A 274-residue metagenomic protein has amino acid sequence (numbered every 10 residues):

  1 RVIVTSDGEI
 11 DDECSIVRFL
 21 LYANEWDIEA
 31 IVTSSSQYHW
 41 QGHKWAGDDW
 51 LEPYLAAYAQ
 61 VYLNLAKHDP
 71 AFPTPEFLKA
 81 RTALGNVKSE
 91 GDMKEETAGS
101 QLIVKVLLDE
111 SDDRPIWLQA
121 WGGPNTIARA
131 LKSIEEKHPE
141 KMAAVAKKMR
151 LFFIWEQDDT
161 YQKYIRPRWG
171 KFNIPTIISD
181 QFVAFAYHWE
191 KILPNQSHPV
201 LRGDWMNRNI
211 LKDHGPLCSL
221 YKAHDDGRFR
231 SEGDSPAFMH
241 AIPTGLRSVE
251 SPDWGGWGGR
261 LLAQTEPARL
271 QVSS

Functional and structural regions predicted by a protein language model:
R1-S274: N-terminal acidic, glycine/proline-rich low-complexity segments
